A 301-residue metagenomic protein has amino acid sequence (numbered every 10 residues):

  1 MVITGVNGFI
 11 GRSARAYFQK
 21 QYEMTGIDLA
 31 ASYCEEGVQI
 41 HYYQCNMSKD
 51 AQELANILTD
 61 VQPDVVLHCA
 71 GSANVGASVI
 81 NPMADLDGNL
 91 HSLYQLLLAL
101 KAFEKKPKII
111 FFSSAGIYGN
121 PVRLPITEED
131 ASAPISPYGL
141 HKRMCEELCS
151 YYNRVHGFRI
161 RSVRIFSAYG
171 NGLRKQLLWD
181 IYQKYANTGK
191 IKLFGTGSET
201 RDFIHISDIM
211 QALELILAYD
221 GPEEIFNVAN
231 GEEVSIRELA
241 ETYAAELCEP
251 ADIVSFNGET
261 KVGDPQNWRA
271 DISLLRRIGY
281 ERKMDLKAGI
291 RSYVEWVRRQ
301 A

Functional and structural regions predicted by a protein language model:
M1-K20: N-terminal Rossmann NAD(P)H-binding glycine-rich loop of SDR-like oxidoreductase domains
T4, I27, V66-A70, I109-A115 (+1 more regions): SDR active-site strand-loop-helix element
Y22-S32: Conserved glycine-rich Rossmann-like NAD(P)H-binding loop of the short-chain dehydrogenase/reductase
V38-D50: Rossmann-fold cofactor-recognition segment
A51-G88: NAD(P)H-binding glycine-rich loop region in Rossmannoid oxidoreductase-like domains and their noncatalytic homologs
I80-M83, D87-Q95, G116-S162, L173-R174: Catalytic helix-loop patch of NAD(P)-dependent Rossmann-fold dehydrogenases
I117-Y118, A168-G170, I209: Conserved sequence/active-site signature of Rossmann-fold short-chain dehydrogenase/reductase
Y185-A301: C-terminal substrate-binding subdomain of Rossmann-fold SDR/epimerase-dehydratase oxidoreductases
